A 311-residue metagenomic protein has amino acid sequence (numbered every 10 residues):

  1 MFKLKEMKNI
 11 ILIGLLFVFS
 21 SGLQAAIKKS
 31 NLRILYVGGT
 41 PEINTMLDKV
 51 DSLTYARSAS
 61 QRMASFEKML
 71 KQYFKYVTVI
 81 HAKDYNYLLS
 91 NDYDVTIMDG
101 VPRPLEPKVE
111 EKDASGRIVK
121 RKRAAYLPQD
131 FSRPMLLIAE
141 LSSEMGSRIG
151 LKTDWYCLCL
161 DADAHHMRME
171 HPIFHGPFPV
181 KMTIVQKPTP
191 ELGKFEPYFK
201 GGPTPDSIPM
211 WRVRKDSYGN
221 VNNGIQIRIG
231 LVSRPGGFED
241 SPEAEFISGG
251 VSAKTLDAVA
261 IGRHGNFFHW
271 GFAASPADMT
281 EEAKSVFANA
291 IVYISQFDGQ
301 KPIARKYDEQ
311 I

Functional and structural regions predicted by a protein language model:
M1-I10: Positively charged n-region of N-terminal signal peptides that target proteins for export
I10-F19: Sec-dependent N-terminal signal peptides
A25-D92, G299-I311: Aromatic-Pro/Gly-enriched surface loop or interdomain linker that acts as a lid/target-recognition segment
I27-L32, L231, E239-I311: Extracellular ligand-binding/catalytic regions of CAZymes and related secreted enzymes and adhesion modules
N31-E42, L88-D154, A290: Short alpha-beta junction capping motif
E42-K49, M145-S147, T255-D257, A277-E281: Short, solvent-exposed loop/turn elements at domain surfaces
L47-A59, L105-R123, D206-P235: Surface-exposed intrinsically disordered loops and tails
L137-S241: An acidic, glycine-rich "communication" segment
